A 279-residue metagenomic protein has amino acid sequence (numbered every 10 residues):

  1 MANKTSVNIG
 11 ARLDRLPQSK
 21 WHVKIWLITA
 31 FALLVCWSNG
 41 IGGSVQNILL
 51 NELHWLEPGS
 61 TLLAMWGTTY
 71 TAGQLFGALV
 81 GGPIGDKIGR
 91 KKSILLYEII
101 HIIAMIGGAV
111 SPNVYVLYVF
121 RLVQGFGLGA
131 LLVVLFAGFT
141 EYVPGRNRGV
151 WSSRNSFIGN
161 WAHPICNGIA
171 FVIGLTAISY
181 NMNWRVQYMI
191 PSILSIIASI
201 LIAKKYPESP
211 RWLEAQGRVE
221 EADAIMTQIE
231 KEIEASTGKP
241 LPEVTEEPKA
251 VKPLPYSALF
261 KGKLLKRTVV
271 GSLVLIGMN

Functional and structural regions predicted by a protein language model:
M1-N279: Transmembrane-helix signature of 12-pass secondary carriers
